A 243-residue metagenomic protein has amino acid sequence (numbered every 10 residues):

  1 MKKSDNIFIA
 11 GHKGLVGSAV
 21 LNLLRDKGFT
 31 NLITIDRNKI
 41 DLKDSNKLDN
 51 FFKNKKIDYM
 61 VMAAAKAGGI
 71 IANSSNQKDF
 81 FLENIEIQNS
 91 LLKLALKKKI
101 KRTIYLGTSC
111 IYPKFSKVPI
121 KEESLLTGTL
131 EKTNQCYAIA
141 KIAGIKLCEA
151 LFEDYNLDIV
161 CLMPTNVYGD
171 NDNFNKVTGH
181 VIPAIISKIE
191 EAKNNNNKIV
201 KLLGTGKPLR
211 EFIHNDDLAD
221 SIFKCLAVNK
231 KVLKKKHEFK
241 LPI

Functional and structural regions predicted by a protein language model:
K2-K27: N-terminal Rossmann NAD(P)H-binding glycine-rich loop of SDR-like oxidoreductase domains
A10, I35, M60-K66, T103-S109 (+1 more regions): SDR active-site strand-loop-helix element
N31-N50: Adenosine-cofactor binding site in Rossmann-like domains, unifying the SAM/SAH pocket of S-adenosylmethionine-dependent
S45-I85, K97: NAD(P)H-binding glycine-rich loop region in Rossmannoid oxidoreductase-like domains and their noncatalytic homologs
I85-L91, A140-C148, I182: Conserved catalytic Lys-bearing alpha helix of Rossmann-like short-chain dehydrogenase/reductases
N89-N134, V160: Conserved Rossmann-fold NAD(P)-dependent oxidoreductase catalytic core, especially the SDR/UDP-sugar
F115-S124, E149-K230: NAD(P)-dependent short-chain dehydrogenase/reductase
L126, C136, A140-A143: Active-site helix of classical SDR
